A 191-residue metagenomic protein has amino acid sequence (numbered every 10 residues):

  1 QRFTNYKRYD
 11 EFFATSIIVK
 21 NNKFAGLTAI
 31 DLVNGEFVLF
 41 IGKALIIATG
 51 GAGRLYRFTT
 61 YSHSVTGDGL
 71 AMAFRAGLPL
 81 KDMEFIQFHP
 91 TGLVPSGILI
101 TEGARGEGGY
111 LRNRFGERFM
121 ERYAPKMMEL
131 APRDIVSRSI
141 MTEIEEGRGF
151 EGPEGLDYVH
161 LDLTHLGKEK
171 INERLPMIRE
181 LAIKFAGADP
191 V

Functional and structural regions predicted by a protein language model:
R2-A14, L80-M83: A conserved beta-strand/loop element that lines the FAD pocket in flavoprotein oxidoreductases
R8-F24, A29-I30, R174-V191: A glycine-rich dinucleotide-binding beta-alpha-beta segment and adjacent secondary-structure elements that constitute
V33-A44: Core beta-strand elements of the Rossmann-like FAD/NAD(P) dinucleotide-binding domain in flavoenzyme oxidoreductases
G42-L45, V65-M72: Extended, hydrophobic alpha-helical segments in both membrane/secreted and soluble proteins
I47-T60: Flavin (primarily FAD) binding-site architecture
M72, L78-V191: An anion/pyrophosphate-binding glycine-rich loop and adjacent beta-alpha core in soluble alpha-beta enzymes
